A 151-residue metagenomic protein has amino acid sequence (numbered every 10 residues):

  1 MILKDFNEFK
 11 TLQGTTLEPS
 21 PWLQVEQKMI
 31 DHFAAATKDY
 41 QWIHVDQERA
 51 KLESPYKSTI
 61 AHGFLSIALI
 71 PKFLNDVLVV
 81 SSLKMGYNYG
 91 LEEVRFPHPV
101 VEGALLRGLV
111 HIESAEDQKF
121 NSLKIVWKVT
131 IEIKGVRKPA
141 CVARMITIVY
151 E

Functional and structural regions predicted by a protein language model:
M1-L12, P99-E151: HotDog/MaoC-like acyl-thioester-processing domains
M1-N88: Hot-dog-fold acyl-thioester-processing enzymes
L91-F96: Short alpha-helix capping/helix-loop boundary micro-motifs
